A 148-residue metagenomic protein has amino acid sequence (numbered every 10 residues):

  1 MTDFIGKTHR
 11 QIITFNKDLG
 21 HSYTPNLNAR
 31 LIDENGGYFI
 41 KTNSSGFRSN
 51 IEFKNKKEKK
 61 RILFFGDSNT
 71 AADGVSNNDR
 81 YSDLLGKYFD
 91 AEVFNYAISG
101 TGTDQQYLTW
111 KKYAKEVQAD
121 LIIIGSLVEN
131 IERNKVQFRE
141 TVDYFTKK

Functional and structural regions predicted by a protein language model:
M1-P25, D104-K148: Interaction-surface signature
M1-Y88: Membrane/wall-proximal cationic-aromatic binding patches
E34, E52, E58, E92 (+3 more regions): Glutamate identity and glutamate-enriched acidic tracts
R61-F65, F94, I122: Conserved beta-strand elements of the Class I
N69-A71, S99-T101, L127-I131: Short, solvent-exposed loop/turn segments at secondary-structure junctions
G86-Y107, K112-K115: A conserved hydrophobic secondary-structure block that centers on an alpha-helix together with its immediately flanking
